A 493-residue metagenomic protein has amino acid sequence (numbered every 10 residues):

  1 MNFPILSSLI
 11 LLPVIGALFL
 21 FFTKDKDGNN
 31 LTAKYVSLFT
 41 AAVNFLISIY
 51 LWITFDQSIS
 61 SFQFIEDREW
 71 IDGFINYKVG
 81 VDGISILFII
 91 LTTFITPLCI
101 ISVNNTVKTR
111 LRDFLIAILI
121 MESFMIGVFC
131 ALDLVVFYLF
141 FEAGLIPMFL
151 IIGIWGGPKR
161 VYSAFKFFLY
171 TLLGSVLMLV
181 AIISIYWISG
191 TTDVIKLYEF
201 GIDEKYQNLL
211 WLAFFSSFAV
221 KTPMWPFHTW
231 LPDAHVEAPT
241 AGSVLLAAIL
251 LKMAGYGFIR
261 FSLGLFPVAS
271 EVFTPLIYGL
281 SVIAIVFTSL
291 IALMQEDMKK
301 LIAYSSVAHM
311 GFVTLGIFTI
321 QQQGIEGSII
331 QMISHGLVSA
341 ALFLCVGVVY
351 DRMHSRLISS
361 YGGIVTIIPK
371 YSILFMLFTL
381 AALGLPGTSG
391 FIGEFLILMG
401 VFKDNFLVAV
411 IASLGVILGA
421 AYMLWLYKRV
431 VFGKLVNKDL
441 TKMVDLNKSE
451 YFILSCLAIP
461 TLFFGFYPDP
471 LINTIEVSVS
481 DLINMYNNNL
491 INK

Functional and structural regions predicted by a protein language model:
M1-S7, I15, F19-I116, I195 (+2 more regions): Transmembrane helix-loop-helix hairpins at membrane boundaries of multipass inner-membrane proteins
N30-A42, Y162-L172, I368-S372, K448-C456: Alpha-helical transmembrane segments and their helix-start/interface "positive-inside/aromatic belt" motifs in integral
F39-I53, T171-V180, A381, I417 (+1 more regions): Hydrophobic alpha-helical membrane-insertion segments
L51-F62, Y186-T191, P468-N473: Helix-to-loop transition at the C-terminal end of transmembrane segments
L98-N104, S123-V135, M148-K428: Hydrophobic transmembrane alpha-helices and their helix-loop junctions in integral membrane proteins
I101-A117, A248, D439-S449: Cytoplasmic juxtamembrane regions at transmembrane-helix boundaries
E142: Short phosphate-coordinating micro-motif centered on Lys-Gly-acidic
I368-K370, M423-K493: Cytoplasmic/organellar membrane-interface segments at the starts of transmembrane helices in multi-pass inner-membrane
